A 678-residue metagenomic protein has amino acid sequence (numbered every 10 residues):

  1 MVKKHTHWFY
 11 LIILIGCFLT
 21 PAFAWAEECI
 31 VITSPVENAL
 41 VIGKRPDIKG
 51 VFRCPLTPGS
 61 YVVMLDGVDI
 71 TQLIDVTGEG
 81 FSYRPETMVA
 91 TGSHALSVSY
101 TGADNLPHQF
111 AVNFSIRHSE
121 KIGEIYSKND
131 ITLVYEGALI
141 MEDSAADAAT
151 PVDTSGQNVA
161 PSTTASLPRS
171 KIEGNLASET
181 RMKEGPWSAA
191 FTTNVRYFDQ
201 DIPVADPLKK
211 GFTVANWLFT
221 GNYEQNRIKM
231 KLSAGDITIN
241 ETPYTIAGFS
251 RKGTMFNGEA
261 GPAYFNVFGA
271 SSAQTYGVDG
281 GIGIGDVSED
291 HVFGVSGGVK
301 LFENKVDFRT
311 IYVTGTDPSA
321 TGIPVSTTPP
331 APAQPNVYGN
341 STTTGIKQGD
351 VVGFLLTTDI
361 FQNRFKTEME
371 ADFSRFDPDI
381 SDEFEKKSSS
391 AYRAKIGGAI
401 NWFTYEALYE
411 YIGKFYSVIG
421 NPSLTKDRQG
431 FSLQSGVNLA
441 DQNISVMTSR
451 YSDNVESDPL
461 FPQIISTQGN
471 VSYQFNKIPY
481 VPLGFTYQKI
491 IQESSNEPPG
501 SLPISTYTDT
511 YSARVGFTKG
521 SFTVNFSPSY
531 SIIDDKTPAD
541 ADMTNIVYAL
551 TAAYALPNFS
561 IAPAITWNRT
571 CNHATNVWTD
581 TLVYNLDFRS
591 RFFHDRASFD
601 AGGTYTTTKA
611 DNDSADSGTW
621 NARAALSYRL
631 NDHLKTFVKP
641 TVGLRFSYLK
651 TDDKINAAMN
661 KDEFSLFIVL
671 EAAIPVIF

Functional and structural regions predicted by a protein language model:
W25-K44: Short, compositionally biased P/S/T/A/G/V-rich stretches that sit at domain boundaries
I48-C54: Aromatic/hydrophobic beta-strand junction motif of beta-rich domains
E86-S93: Surface-exposed, short loops/turns at beta-strand junctions within beta-sandwich domains
V98-Y100: Conserved structural position at the C-terminal beta-strand of extracellular beta-sandwich adhesion modules
L106-I116: Edge beta-strands of extracellular beta-sandwich domains
H118-G174, T180-T193, N226-A234, A263-F265 (+3 more regions): Transmembrane beta-strand segments of Gram-negative outer membrane beta-barrel proteins
F198-Q274, G398, T404-F415: Outer membrane beta-barrel
T316-P318, G345-F678: Exposed, low-structure sequence patches enriched in small/polar residues
